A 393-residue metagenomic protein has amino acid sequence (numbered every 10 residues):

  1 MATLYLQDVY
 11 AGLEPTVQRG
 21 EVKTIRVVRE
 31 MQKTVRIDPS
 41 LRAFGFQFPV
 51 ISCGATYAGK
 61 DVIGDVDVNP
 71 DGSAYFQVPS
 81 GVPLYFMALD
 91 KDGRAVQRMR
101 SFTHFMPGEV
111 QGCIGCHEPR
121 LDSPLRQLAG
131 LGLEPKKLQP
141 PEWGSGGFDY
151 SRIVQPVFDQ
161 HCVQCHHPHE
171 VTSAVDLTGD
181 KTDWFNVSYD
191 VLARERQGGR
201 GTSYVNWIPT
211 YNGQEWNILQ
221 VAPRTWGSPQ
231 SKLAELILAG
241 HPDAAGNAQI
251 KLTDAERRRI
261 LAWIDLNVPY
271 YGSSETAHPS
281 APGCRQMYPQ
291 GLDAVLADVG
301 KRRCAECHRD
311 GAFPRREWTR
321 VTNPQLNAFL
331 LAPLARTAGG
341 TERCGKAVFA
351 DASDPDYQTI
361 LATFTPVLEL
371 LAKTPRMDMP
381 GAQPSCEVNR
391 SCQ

Functional and structural regions predicted by a protein language model:
T3, Q7-D8, L13-E14, G20-I25 (+4 more regions): Aromatic- and Gly/Pro-enriched helix-to-coil junctions and flexible linker segments
V17, T56-G59, V78-P79: Short loop/turn motifs at secondary-structure junctions and domain boundaries
Q18-A55: Extended low-complexity, serine/threonine- and proline-enriched intrinsically disordered segments
K33-P39, A58-G64, R94-M99: Surface-exposed loop/edge segments in extracytoplasmic proteins
A43-F46, G54-Y57, G81-P83, G201-S203: A generic short-segment signal for beta-strand/edge and adjacent turn/coil regions
I51-D71: Short, acidic Ser/Thr/Gly-rich low-complexity loop/linker segments typical of extracellular and cell-surface proteins
D71-Q77: Short, surface-exposed beta-strand/beta-hairpin micro-motifs centered on an aromatic residue
